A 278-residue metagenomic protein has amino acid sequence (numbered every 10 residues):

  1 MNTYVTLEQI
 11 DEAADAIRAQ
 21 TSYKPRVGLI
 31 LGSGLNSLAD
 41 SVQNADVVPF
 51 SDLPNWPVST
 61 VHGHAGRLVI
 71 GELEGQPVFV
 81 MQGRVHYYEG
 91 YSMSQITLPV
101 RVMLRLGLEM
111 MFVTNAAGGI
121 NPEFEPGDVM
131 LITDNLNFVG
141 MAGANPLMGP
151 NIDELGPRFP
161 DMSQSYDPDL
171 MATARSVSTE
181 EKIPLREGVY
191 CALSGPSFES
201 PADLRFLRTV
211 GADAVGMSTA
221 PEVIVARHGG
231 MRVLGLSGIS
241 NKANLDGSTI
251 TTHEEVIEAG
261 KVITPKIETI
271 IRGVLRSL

Functional and structural regions predicted by a protein language model:
M1-M162: Metabolite-binding pocket within alpha/beta catalytic cores that recognizes anionic/polar moieties
A16, Q20, D169, T173-P184 (+1 more regions): Generic non-transmembrane alpha-helical segments
I152-S163, A212, G247-G260: Glycine-rich tight-turn/loop motif centered on a GG-T
L155-Y166, S178, A192-S194, L204 (+1 more regions): Polyanion-binding loop/helix "lid" in catalytic or ligand-binding cores
Y166-G229, V233: Active-site-adjacent substrate-binding region of metalloamidase/peptidase-like peptide-processing proteins
M217-E255: Zn-dependent metallopeptidase/amidohydrolase metal-coordination segment
A243-L278: His/Asp/Glu-rich mid-to-C-terminal helical/loop segments that flank catalytic regions of hydrolases
